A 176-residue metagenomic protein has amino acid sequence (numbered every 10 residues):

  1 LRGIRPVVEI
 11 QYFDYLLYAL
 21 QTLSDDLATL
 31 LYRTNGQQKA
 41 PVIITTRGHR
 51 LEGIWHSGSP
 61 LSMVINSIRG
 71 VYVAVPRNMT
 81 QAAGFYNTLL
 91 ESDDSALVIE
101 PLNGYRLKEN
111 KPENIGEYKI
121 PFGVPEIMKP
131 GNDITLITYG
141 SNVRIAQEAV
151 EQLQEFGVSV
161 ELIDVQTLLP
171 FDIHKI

Functional and structural regions predicted by a protein language model:
L1-T135, R144, V160: Conserved thiamine diphosphate
P76, G140, T167: Conserved residues at beta->alpha junctions
F85-T88, A149, K175: A short acidic, amphipathic alpha-helical/loop segment
T135, Y139-E151, E155, I163: Long, repeat-rich segments with strong aromatic
E151-I176: Generic long, charged, amphipathic alpha-helical segments
